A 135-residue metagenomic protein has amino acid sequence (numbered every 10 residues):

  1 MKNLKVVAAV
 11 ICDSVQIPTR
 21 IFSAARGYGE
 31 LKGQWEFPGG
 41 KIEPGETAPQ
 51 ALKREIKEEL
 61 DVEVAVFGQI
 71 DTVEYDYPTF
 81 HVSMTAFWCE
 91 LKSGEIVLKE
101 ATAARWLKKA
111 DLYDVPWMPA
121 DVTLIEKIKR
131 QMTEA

Functional and structural regions predicted by a protein language model:
M1-I21: Conserved N-terminal beta-strand and adjoining loop/helix that marks the start of the Nudix/MutT-like hydrolase domain
K5-V7, T19, V82-T85, T102: Change "...and in nucleic-acid phosphodiester-cleaving endonucleases..." to "...and in nucleic-acid processing enzymes
I11-C12, S23, C89-L91, W106: Conserved hydrophobic "DFG−1" position in protein kinase catalytic cores
I17-E58: Conserved Nudix-box catalytic region and its N-terminal flanking loop in Nudix hydrolases and closely related
A48, L52-K57, Q69, F87 (+1 more regions): Hydrophobic packing within well-folded, soluble alpha/beta domains
E63-A65, T72-E95, A103-R105, I128: Active-site-adjacent beta-strand/loop module that shapes the phosphate/pyrophosphate-binding cleft
W88, V97-I128: NUDIX/MutT-family hydrolases
K129-A135: Generic C-terminal helix-cap and adjacent flexible tail
